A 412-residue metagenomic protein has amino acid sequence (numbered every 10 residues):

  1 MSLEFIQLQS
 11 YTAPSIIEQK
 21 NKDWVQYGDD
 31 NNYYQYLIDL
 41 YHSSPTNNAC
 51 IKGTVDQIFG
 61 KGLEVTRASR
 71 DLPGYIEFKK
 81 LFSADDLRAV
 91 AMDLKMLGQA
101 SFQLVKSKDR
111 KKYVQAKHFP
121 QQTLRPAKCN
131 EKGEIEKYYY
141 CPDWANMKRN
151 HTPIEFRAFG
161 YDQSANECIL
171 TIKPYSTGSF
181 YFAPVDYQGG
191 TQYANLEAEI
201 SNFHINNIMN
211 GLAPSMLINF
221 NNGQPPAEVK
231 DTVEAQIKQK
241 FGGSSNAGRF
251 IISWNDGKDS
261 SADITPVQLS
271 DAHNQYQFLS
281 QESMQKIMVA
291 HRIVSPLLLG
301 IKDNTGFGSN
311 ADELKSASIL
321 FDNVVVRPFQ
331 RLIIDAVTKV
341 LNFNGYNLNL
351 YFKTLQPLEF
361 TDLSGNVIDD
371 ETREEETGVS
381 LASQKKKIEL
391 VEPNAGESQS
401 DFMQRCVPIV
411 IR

Functional and structural regions predicted by a protein language model:
M1-N255, E359-V410: Structured, contiguous alpha/beta core segments that scaffold functional sites
L212-P225, I251-F329, Y351-S364, K385-D401: Surface-exposed loop-to-helix/strand elements on domain peripheries
A227-K240, Q277-S280, V326-D335: Well-ordered, non-membrane alpha-helical segments in soluble/globular domains
Q236-K240, E282, K286, A290 (+1 more regions): Generic, well-ordered alpha-helical scaffold segments in large soluble proteins
N246, P296-L297, Y346: Secondary-structure boundary/capping residues
I293-V294, N347, S380: Short coil/loop linkers at secondary-structure junctions
N323, I334-V337, R412: Ordered core of a single globular domain
A336-E374: Long, highly charged low-complexity segments enriched in Glu/Asp and Lys/Arg with interspersed Ser/Thr
